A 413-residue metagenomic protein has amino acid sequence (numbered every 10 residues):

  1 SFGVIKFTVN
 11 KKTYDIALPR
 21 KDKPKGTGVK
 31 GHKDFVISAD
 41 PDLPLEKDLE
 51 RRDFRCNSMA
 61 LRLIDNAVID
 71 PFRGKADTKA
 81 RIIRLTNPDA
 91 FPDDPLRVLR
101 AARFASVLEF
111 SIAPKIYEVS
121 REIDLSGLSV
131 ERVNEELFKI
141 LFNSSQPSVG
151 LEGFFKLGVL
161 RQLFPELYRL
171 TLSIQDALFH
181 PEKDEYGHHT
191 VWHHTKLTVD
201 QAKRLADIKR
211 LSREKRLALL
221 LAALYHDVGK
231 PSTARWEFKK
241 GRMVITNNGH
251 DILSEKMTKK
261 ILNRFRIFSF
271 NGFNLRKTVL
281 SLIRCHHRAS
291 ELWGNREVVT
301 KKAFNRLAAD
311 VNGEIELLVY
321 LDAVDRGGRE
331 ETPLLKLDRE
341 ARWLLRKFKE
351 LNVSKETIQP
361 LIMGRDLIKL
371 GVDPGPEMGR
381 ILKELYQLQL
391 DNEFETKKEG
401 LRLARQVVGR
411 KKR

Functional and structural regions predicted by a protein language model:
S1-R413: Catalytic cores of the polymerase beta-like nucleotidyltransferase superfamily and closely associated nucleotide
